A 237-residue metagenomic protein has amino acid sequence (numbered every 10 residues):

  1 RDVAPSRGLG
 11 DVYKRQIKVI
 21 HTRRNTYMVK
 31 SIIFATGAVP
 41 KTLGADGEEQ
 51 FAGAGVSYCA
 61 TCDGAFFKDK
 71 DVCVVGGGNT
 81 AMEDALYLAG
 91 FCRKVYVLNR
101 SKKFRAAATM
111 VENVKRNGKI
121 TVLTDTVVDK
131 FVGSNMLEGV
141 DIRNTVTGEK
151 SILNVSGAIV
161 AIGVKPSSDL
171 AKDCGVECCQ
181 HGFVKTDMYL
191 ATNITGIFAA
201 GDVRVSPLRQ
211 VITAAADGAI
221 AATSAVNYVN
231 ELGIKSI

Functional and structural regions predicted by a protein language model:
R1-Y13: Single conserved hydrophobic/aromatic residue that forms the stacking wall/gate of nucleotide- or nucleobase-binding
R7, A60, N99, T124-T126 (+1 more regions): Short loop/edge segments at beta-strand edges and connector loops that shape dinucleotide/nucleotide cofactor-binding
G10, K119-T121, I197: Short, conserved active-site loop motifs that form the nucleotide-linked donor/cofactor pocket
T22-S31, G148-G157: Core beta-strand elements of the Rossmann-like FAD/NAD(P) dinucleotide-binding domain in flavoenzyme oxidoreductases
V39, G44, E49-F66, N154 (+3 more regions): FAD-site-proximal beta/loop scaffold in flavoenzymes
K68-K70, D125, I194: Phosphate-coordination loops involved in phosphoryl transfer and adenosine-cofactor binding
G76-G78: Glycine-rich Rossmann-fold phosphate-binding loop(s) that bind the pyrophosphate of adenine dinucleotide cofactors
T80-F131, N230-I237: Rossmann-like dinucleotide-binding cores of NAD(P)H-dependent redox enzymes
